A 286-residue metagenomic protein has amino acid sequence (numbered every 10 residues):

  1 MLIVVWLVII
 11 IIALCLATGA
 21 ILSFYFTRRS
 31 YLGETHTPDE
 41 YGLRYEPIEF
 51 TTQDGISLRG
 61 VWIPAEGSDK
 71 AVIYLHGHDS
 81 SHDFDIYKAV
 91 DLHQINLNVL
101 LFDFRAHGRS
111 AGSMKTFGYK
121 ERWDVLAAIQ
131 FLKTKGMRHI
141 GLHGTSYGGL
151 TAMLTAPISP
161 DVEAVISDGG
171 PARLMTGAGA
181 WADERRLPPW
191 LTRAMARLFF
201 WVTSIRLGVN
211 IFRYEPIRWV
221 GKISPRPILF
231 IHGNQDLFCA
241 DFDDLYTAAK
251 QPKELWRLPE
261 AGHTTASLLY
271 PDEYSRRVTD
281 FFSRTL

Functional and structural regions predicted by a protein language model:
I3-T51, L58-V61: An N-terminal hydrophobic leader/cap segment in hydrolases
H78-D91, F104, D241: The serine-hydrolase catalytic nucleophile loop
L92-A111: Conserved alpha/beta-hydrolase
K115-K135: Alpha/beta-hydrolase active-site loop
L154-F212, R218-G221: Hydrolase active-site cap/lid region
I223-S224, L229-H232: Short beta-strand/loop motif that positions the catalytic acidic residue of the alpha/beta-hydrolase fold
D236-D243: Conserved alpha/beta-hydrolase "acid-adjacent" motif
A261-S275: Catalytic histidine-centered segment of alpha/beta-hydrolase-like enzymes
